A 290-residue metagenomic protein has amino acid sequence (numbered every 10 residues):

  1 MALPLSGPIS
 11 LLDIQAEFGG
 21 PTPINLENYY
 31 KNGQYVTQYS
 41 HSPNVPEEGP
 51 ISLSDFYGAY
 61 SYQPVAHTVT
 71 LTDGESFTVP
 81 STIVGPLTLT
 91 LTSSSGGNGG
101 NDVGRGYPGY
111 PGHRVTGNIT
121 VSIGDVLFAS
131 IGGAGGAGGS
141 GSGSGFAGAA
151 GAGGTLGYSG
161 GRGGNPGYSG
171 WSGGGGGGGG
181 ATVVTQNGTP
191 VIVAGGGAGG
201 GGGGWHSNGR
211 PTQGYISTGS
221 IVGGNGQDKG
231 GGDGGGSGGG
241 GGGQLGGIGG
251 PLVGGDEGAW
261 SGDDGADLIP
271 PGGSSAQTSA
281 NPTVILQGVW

Functional and structural regions predicted by a protein language model:
A2-W290: Glycine-biased low-complexity/repetitive sequence motifs
